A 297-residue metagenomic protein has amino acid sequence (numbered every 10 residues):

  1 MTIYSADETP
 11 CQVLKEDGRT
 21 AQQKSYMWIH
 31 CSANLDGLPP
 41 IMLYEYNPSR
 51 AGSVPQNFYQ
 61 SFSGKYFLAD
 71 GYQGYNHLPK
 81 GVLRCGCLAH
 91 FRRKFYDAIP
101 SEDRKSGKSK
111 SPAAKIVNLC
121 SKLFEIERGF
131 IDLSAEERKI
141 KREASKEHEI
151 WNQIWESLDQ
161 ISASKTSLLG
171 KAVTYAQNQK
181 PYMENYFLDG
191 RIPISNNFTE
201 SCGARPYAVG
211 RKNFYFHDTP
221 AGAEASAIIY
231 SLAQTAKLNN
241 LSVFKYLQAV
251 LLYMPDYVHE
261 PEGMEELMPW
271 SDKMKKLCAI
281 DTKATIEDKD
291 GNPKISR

Functional and structural regions predicted by a protein language model:
M1-R297: Catalytic center-proximal scaffold of phosphoryl-transfer enzymes
